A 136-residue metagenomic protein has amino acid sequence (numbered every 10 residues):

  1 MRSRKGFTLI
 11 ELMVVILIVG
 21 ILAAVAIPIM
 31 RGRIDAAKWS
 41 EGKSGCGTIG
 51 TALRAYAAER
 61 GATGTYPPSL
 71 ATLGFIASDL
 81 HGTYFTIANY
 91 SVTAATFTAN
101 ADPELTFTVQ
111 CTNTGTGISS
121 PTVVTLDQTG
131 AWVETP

Functional and structural regions predicted by a protein language model:
M1-R31: N-terminal single-pass transmembrane signal-anchor helix
R4, E41, D102-E104: A generic fold-level signal
T8, R31-D35, V92-A95: A short, mixed-charge helix-start or loop-turn motif at secondary-structure junctions
I16, K43, G50: Conserved catalytic core of two-component sensor histidine kinases
A23, W39, A55: Functionally critical, cavity-lining and gating residues within the transmembrane helices of 12-TM secondary
I29-G47, R60: Aliphatic-rich helix starts adjacent to a transmembrane/signal segment
T51-P136: Periplasmic/extracellular, small/polar-rich flexible segments of pilin-like filament-forming proteins
